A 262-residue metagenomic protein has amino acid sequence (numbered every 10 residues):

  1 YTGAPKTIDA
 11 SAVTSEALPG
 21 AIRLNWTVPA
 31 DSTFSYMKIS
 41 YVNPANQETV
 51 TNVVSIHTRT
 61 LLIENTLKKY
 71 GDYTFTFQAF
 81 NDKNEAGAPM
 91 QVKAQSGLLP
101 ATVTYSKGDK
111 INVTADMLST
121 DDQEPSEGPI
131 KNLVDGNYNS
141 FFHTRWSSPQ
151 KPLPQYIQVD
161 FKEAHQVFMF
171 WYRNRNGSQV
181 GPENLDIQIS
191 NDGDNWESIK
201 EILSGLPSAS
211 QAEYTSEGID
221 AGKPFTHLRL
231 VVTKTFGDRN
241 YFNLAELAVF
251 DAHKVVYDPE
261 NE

Functional and structural regions predicted by a protein language model:
Y1-T33, A88-V113, F250-H253: Pro/Thr/Ser/Gly-rich low-complexity, intrinsically disordered linker/stalk tracts
G20-L24, Q155-I157, Q166-F168: Structural beta-strand segments of beta-rich domains
I22-V50, V180-N184: Solvent-exposed loop/turn segments flanking beta-strands in beta-repeat/beta-sandwich domains
T51-T58, L206-S208: Short beta-strand segments within Ig-like beta-sandwich modules, predominantly Fibronectin type-III
I63-S96: Beta-strand-rich modules
S96-K162, R175-V180, F250-E262: Disordered, acidic Ser/Thr/Pro-rich linker "stalks" and the adjacent N-terminal cap of the next globular domain
L153, Q179-E262: Trp- and acidic/polar-enriched beta-sheet ligand-binding modules for extracellular glycan and matrix recognition
H165-G177, L230: A short beta-strand element within beta-rich, extracytoplasmic domains of secreted/secretory-pathway proteins
